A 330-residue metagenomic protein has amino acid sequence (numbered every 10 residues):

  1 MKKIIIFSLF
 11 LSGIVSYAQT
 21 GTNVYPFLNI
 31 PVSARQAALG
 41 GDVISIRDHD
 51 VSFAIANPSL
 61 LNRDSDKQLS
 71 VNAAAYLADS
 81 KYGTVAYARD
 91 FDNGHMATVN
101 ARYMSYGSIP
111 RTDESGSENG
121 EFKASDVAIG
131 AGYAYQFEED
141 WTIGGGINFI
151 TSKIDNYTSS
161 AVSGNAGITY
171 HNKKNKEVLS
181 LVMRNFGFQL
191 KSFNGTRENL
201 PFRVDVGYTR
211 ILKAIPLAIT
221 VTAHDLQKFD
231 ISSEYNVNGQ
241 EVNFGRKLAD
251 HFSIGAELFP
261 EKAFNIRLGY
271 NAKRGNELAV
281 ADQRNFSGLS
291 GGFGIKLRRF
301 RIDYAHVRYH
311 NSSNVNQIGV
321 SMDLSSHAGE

Functional and structural regions predicted by a protein language model:
M1-T22: Bacterial Sec-dependent N-terminal signal peptides
Q19-E330: Subset of outer-membrane beta-barrel
